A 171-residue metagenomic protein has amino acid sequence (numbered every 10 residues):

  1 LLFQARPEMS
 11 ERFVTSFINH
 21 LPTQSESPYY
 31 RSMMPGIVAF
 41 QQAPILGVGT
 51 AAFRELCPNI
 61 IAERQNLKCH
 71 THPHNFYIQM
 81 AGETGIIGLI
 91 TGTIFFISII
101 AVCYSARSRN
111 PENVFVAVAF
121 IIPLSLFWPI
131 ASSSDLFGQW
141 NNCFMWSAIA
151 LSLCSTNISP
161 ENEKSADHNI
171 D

Functional and structural regions predicted by a protein language model:
L1, A119-A131, D135-D171: Transmembrane alpha-helices of multi-pass inner-membrane enzymes
L1-E8: Transmembrane signal-anchor helices characteristic of membrane glycosylation enzymes that use polyprenol
A5, I100-S108, L151-S159: Structural signal for the C-terminal ends of transmembrane alpha-helices and the immediately following loop
E8-N19, I37: Aromatic-rich transmembrane-lumenal/periplasmic boundary elements in polytopic membrane proteins
E11-V14, M80, S134-N141: Interfacial transmembrane-helix termini
R12, P35, L56, F76 (+5 more regions): Generic recognition of well-ordered alpha-helical segments
N19-M34, V38-Q42, L46-T84: Long extracytoplasmic/lumenal interhelical loops at the membrane interface of multi-pass membrane proteins
T84-L126: Hydrophobic transmembrane alpha-helices and their immediate junctions
